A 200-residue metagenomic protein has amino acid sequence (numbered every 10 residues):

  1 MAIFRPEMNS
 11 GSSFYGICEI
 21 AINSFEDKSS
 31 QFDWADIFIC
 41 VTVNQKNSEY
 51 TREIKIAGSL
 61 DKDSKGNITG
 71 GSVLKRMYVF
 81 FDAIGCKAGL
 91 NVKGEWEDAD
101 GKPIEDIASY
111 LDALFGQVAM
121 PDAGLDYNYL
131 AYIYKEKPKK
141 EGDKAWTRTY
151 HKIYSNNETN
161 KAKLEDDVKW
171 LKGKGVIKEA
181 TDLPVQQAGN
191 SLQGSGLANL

Functional and structural regions predicted by a protein language model:
M1-L200: Short beta-rich binding modules
